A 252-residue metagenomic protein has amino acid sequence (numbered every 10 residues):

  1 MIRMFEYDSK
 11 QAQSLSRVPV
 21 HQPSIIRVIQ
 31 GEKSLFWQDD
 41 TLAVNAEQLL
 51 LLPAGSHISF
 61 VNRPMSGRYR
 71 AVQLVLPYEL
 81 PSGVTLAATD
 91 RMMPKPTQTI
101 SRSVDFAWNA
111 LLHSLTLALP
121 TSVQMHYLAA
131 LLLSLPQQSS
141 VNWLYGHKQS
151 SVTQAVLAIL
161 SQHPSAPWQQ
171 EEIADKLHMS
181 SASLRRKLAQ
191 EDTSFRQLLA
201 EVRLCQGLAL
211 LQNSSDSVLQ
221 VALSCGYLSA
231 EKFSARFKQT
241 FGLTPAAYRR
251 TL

Functional and structural regions predicted by a protein language model:
I2-M93: N-terminal regulatory/effector-sensing and dimerization cores that precede helix-turn-helix DNA-binding domains
E47, L184, K232-F233, F237: Short hydrophobic/aromatic patch on the recognition helix
L86-A110: Aromatic/histidine-rich interaction motifs
P94-S101, L117-A129, L133-L177, Q190-E201: Short, Lys/Arg-enriched, Trp-marked, Pro/Gly-tolerant hinge/linker segments that flank
V156-L160, R203-L210, F237, F241 (+1 more regions): Short hydrophobic clusters on alpha-helical segments that form packing/core surfaces in small helical domains
E171-E172, S183, Q220: Alpha-helical residues within helix-turn-helix
A182, E231, A246: Key DNA-contact positions within bacterial/archaeal DNA-binding proteins
Q190-S229, S234, R250-L252: Terminal helix-turn-helix DNA-binding modules in bacterial transcription factors
